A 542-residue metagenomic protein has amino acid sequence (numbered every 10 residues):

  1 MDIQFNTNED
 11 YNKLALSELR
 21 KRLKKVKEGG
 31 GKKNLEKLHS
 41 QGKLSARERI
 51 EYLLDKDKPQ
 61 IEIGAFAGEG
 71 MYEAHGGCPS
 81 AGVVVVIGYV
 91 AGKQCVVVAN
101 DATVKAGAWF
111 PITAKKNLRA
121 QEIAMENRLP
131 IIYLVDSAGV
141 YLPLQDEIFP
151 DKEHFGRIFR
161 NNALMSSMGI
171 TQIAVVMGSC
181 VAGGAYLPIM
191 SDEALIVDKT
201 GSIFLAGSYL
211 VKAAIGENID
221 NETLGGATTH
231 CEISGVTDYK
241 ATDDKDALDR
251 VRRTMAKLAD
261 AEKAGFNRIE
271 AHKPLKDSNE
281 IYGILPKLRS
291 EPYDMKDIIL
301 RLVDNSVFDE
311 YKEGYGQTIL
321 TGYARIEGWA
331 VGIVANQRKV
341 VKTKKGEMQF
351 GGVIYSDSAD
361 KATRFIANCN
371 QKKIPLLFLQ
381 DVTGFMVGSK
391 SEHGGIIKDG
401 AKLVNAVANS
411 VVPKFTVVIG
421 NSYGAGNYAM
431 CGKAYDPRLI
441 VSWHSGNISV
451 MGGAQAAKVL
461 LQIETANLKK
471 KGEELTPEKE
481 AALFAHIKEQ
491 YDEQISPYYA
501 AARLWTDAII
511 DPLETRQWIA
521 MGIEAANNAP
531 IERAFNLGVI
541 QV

Functional and structural regions predicted by a protein language model:
M1-V542: Ligand-binding clefts of soluble mixed alpha/beta catalytic domains
